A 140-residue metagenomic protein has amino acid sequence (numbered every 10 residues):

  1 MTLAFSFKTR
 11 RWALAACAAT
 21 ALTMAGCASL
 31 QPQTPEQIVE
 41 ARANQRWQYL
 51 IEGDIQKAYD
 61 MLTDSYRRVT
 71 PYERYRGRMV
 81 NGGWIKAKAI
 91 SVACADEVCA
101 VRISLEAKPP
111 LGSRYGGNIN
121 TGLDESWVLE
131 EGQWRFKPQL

Functional and structural regions predicted by a protein language model:
T2-A16: Bacterial N-terminal signal peptides that target proteins for export
A4, R68-V69, R135-P138: Short amphipathic alpha-helical segments with coiled-coil-like heptad repeat character
A15-A25: Bacterial N-terminal signal peptides
A25, Q56, W134: Glycine-centered loop/turn positions within well-structured domains that cap or flank conserved ligand/cofactor-binding
G26-E52, D60: Short, low-complexity N-terminal intrinsically disordered segments enriched in polar/charged residues
A41, Q48, I55-R102, P109: Short solvent-exposed beta->alpha transition segments
D96-L140: Exposed beta-sheet edge and beta->alpha loop/turn motif
